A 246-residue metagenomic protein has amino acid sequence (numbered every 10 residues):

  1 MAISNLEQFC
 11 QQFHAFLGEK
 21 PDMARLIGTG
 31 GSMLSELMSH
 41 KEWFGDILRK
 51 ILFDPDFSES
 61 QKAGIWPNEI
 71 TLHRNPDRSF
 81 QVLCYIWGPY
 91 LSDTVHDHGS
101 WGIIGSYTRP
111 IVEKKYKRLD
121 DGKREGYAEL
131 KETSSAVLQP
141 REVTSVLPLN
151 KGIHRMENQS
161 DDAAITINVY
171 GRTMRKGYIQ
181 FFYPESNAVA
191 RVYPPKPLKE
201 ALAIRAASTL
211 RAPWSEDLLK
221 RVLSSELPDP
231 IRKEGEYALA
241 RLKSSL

Functional and structural regions predicted by a protein language model:
S60-P89, V143: A short glycine-rich, His/Asp/Glu-containing loop-to-beta-strand
L83-D97, L147-K151: Conserved short histidine dyad/triad with adjacent acidic residue
P89, G99-L119: Glycine- and acidic-residue-biased ligand/ion/polar-headgroup-sensing regions
I103, K117-I153: Short acidic-glycine-tyrosine-enriched beta hairpin
I103-G105, D161-G177: A short hydrophobic beta-strand segment most commonly corresponding to one strand of the jelly-roll/cupin
Q139, P148-V169: Ligand-binding loop in jelly-roll beta-barrel domains
L202-A207, E234-A238: Conserved hydrophobic register position within alpha-solenoid helical repeats
L218-L219: Buried hydrophobic core positions in alpha-solenoid tandem helical repeats
